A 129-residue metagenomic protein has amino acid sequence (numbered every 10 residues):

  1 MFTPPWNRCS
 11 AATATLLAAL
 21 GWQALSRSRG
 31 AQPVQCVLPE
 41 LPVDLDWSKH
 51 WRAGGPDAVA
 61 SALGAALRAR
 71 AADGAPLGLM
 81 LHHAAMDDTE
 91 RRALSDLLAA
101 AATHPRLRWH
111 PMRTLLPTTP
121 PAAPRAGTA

Functional and structural regions predicted by a protein language model:
M1-S48, M86-A93: Catalytic domains of cell-wall/extracellular-matrix polysaccharide-remodeling enzymes, centered on de-N-acetylation
A14, G64-L67, L94-A99: Generic structural signal for well-ordered alpha-helices, preferentially at hydrophobic/aromatic core positions
L17, V37, A53-P56, R92-L94 (+1 more regions): Surface-exposed beta-strand edges and their flanking turn/coil or helix-capping segments
A24-L25, D73-A129: C-terminal domain-boundary segment and adjacent tail
L25-R29, H50, G64-R68, A102-R106: Glycine-rich loops and low-complexity Gly/Arg-rich segments that provide flexible linkers or classic glycine-based
P33-D73: Alpha-helical scaffold elements lining the catalytic groove of polysaccharide deacetylases
